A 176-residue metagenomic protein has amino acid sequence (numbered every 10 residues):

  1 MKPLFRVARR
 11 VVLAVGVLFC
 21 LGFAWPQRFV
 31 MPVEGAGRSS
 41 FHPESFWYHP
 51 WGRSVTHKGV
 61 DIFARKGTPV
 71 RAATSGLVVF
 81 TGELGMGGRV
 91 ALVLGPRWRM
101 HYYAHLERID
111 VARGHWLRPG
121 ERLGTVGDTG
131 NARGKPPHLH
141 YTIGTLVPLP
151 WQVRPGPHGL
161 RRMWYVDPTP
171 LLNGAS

Functional and structural regions predicted by a protein language model:
K2-R10, A14-R89, P119, D128 (+1 more regions): Surface-exposed, glycine-biased beta-strand/turn segments
G37, L106-D110, P157, L172-N173: A short, sequence-level motif marking secondary-structure junctions
Y48-H49, V93-P96, W116: Short, charged, low-hydrophobicity "junction" segments
F63, L94-P96, G144: A generic structural motif
R65-G67, W98, L106, E121: A generic structural motif
A72-D110, P136-H140: Zn2+-dependent peptidoglycan hydrolase active-site motif and core
W116-S176: Conserved, short, structured surface segments that act as functional micro-motifs
